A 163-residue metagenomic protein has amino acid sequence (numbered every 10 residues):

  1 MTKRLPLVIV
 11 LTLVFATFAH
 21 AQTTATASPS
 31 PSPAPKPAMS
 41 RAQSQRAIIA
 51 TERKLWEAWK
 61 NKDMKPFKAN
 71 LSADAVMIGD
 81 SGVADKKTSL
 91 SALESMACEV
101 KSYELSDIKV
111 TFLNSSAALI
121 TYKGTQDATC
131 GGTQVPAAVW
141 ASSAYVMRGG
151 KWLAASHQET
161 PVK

Functional and structural regions predicted by a protein language model:
M1-I9: Bacterial N-terminal signal peptides that target proteins for export
V8-T17: Bacterial N-terminal signal peptides
Q22-A69, D74-K163: A beta-strand edge to alpha-helix "cap/lid" segment located at domain peripheries
